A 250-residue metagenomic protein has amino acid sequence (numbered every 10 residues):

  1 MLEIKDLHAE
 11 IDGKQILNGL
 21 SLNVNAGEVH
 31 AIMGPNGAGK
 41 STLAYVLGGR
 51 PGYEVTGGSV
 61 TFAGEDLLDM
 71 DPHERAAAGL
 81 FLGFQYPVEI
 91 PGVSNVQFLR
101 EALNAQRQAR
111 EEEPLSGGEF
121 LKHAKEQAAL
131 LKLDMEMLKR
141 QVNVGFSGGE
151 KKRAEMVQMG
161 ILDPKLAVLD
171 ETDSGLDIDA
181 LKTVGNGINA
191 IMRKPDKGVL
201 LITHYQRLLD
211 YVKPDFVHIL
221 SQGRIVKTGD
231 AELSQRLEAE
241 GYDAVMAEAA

Functional and structural regions predicted by a protein language model:
L2-I4, L17: Conserved structural motif at the start of ABC-family nucleotide-binding domains
M33-P35: The feature captures the beta-strand-to-loop junction immediately N-terminal to the Walker
S59-R75, N143: ABC ATPase NBD Q-loop/coupling interface
V88-K165: ABC-family P-loop ATPase nucleotide-binding domains
V168-T172, D179: Walker B catalytic motif
G187-H204, L209-Y211: Conserved catalytic loops of ABC-family nucleotide-binding domains
F216, L220, R224-A247: Conserved beta-strand-loop-alpha-helix hinge in the C-terminal portion of ABC ATPase nucleotide-binding domains
